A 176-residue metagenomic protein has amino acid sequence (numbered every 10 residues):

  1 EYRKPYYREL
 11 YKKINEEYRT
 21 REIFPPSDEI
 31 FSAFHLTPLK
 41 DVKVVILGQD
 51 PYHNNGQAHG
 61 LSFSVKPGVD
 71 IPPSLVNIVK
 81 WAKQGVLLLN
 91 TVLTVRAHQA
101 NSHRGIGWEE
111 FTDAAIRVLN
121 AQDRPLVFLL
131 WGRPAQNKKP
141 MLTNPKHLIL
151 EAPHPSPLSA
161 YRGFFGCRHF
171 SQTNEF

Functional and structural regions predicted by a protein language model:
Y2-E151, P155-N174: A polyanion-binding, active-site-adjacent surface
